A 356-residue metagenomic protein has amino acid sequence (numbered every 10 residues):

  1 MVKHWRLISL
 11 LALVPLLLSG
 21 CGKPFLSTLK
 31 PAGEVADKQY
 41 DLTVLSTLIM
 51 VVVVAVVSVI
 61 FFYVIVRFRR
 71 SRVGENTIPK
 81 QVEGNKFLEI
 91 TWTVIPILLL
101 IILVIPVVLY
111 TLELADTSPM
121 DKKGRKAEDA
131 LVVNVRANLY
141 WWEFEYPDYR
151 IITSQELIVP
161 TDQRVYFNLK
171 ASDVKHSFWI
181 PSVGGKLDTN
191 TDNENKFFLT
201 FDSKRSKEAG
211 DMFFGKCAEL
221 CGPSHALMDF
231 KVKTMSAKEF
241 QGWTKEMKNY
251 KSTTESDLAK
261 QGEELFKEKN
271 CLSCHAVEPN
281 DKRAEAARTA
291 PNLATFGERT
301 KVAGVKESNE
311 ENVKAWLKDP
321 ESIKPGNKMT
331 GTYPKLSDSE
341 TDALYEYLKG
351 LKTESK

Functional and structural regions predicted by a protein language model:
M1-I8: Bacterial N-terminal signal peptides that target proteins for export
A12, T47, V51, A55 (+2 more regions): Alpha-helical transmembrane spans of integral membrane proteins, capturing the lipid-embedded, hydrophobic core of TM
L17-G20: C-terminal motif of bacterial Sec signal peptides marking the signal peptidase cleavage site
G22-T43, V66-L272, A276-A287, A303-K318 (+3 more regions): Non-transmembrane, membrane-proximal soluble domains of secreted or membrane proteins
Y40-I65: Post-signal-peptide N-terminal segment of Sec-exported extracytoplasmic proteins
M50, K328-M329: Methionine-biased hydrophobic packing positions in alpha-helices, especially within tandem helical repeat solenoids
A303, S322-N327: Substrate-binding/catalytic groove segments of enzymes that remodel or degrade extracellular structural polymers
